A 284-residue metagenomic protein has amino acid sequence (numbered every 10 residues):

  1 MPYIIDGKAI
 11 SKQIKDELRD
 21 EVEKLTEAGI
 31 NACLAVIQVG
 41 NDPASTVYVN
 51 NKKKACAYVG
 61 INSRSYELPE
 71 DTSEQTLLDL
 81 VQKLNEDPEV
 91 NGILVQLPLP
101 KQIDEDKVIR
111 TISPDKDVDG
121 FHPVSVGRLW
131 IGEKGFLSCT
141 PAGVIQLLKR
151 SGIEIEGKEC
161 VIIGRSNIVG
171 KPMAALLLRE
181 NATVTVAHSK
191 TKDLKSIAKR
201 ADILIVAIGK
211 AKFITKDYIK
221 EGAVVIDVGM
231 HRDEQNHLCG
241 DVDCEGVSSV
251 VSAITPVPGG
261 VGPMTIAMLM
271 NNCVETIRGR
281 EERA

Functional and structural regions predicted by a protein language model:
M1-I30: Positively charged, low-complexity intrinsically disordered leader regions
A32-G40: Short beta-strand segments enriched in small/hydrophobic residues
V39-K53, G135-V224, D233, H237-S248: Glycine-rich phosphate/diphosphate-binding loop of Rossmann-like nucleotide-binding domains
C56-E70, V184-V186: Short beta-strand elements in bilobed, periplasmic/extracellular small-molecule ligand-binding domains
T76-P88: Short, well-structured alpha-helical segments in soluble
L94-I155: Anion-binding alpha/beta catalytic cores of soluble intermediary-metabolism enzymes, centered on
L97, I208, V228-G229: Glycine-rich, N-terminal phosphate-binding loop of Rossmann-like dinucleotide-binding domains
D106-H122, V126, G229-R280: Rossmann-fold NAD(P)-binding glycine/threonine-rich loop
